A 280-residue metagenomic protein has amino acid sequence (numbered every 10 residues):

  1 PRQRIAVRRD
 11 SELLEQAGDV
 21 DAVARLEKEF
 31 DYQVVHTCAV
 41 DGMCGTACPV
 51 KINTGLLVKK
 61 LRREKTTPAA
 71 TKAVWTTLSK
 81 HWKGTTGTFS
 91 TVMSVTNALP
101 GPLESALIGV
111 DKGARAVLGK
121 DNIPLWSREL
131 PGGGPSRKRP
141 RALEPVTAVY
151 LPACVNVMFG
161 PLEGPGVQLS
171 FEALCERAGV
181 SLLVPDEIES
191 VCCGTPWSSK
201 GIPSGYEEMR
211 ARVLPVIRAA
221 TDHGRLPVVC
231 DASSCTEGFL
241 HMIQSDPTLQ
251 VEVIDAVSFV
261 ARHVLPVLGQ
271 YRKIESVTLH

Functional and structural regions predicted by a protein language model:
P1-T37, C44-T71, W75-H81: Ferredoxin-type iron-sulfur electron-transfer modules and their immediate structural context
F30, A39-D41, V167, E208-M209: Short, glycine/acidic-rich beta->alpha junctions
C38-V40, A142-L143: A structural signal for short secondary-structure junctions
G55-H280: Iron-sulfur cluster-binding electron-transfer modules in prokaryotic oxidoreductases
